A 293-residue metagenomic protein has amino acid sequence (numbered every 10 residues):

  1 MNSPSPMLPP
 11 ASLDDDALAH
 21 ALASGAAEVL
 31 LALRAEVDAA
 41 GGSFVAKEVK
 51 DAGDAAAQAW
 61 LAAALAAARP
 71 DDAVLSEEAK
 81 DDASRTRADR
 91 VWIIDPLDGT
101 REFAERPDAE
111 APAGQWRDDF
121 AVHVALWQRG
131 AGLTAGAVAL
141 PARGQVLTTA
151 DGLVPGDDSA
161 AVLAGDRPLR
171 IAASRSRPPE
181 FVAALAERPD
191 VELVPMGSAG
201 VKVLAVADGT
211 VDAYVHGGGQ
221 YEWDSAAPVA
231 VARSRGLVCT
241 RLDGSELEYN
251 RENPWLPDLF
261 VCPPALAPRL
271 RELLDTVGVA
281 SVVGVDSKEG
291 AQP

Functional and structural regions predicted by a protein language model:
M1-L97, P107, A184, S281 (+1 more regions): N-terminal subdomain of lithium-sensitive/metallo-dependent phosphomonoesterases centered on the IMPase/IPPase/PAP
L30-L33, D54, L65, T100 (+6 more regions): Residue-level signal for inorganic ion chemistry
P70, A88-D89, A131-T134, D166-R167 (+1 more regions): Short coil/turn connectors at secondary-structure junctions
L75-E77, A125, N250: Solvent-exposed beta-strand sheet faces enriched in polar/charged residues
R85-G152: DPxDG-like acidic metal-binding loop motif
A131-G132, L153-D158, A265-L270: Short helix-loop capping/hinge motifs at secondary-structure junctions, enriched in acidic/polar residues
L163-P293: An extended, acidic
